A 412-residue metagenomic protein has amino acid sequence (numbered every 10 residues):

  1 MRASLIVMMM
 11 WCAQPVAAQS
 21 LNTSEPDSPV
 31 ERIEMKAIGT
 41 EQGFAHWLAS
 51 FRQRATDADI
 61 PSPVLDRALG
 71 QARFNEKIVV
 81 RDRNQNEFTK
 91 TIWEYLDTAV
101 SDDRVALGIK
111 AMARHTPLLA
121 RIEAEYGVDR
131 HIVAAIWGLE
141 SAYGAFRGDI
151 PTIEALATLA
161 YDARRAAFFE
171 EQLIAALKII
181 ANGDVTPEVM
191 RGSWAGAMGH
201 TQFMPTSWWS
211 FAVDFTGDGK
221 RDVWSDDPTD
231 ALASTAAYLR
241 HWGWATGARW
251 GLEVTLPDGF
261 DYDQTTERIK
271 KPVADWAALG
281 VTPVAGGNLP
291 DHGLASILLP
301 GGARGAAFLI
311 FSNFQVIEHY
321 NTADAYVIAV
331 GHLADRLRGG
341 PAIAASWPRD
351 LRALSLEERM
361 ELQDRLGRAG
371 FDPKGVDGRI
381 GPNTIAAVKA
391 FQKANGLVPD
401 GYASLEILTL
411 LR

Functional and structural regions predicted by a protein language model:
M1-R67, A369, K393, T409-R412: N-terminal secretory targeting signals
M8, T23-E34, P272-G302: Intrinsic disorder/low-complexity detector
W47-R54, L118, A155, S234 (+2 more regions): A general alpha-helix detector
I60-H292, G305-F308, V316-A334, R338-L356 (+2 more regions): Catalytic glycan-binding domains that act on GlcNAc-containing polysaccharides
G293-F308, L356-L366: Short glycine/proline-rich, acidic loop/turn segments that cap or connect secondary-structure elements
L354-R359, G367-L411: Short acidic, glycine/serine/threonine-rich helix-capping segments at coil-helix boundaries
